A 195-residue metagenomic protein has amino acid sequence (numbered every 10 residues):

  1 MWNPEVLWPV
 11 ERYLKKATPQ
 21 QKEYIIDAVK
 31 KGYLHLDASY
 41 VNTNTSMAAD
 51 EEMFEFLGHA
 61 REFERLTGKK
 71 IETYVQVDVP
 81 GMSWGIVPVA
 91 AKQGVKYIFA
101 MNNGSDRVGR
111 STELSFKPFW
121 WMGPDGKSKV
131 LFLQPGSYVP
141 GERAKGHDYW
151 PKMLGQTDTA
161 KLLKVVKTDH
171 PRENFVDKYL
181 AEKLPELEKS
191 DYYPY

Functional and structural regions predicted by a protein language model:
M1-Y195: Catalytic-domain carbohydrate-binding cleft regions of carbohydrate-active enzymes
